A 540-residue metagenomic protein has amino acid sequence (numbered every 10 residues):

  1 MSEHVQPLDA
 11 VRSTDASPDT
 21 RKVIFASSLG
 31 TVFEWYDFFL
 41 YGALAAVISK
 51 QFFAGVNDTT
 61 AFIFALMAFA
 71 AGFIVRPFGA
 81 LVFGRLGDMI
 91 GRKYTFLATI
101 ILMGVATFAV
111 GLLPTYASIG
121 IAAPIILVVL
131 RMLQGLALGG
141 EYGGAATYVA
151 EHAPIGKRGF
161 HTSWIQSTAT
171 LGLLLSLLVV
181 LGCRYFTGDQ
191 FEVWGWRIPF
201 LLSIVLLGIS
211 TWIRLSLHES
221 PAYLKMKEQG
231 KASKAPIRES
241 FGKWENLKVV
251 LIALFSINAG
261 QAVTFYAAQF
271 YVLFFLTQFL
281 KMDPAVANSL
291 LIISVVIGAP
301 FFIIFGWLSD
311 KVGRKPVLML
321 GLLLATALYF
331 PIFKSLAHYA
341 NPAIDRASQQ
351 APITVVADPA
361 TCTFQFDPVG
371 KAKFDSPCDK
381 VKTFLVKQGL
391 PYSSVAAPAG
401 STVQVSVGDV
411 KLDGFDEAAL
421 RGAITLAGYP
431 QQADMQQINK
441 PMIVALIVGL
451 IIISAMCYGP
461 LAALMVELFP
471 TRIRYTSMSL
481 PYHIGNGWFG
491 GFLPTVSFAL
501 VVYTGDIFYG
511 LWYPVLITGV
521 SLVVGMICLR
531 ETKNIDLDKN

Functional and structural regions predicted by a protein language model:
Y41-G42, N246-V295, I332-F333, A360-V395 (+3 more regions): Extracytoplasmic gate region of multi-pass secondary transporters
A45-R76: Extracellular/periplasmic helix-loop-helix junction of adjacent transmembrane segments in MFS-like secondary
A54, I101-G120, L323-R346, L426-M435: C-terminal ends and interior cores of transmembrane alpha-helices in multi-pass membrane transporters/permeases
L66-R85, G104-A106, L171, I292-F305: Central cavity-lining transmembrane alpha-helices of secondary-active solute carriers, predominantly the Major
M89-I101, K311-L322: Cytoplasmic membrane-interface "Motif A"-like loop-to-helix N-cap segments of 12-TM Major Facilitator Superfamily
L113, I119-G139, A343-A357, K440-M456: Hydrophobic core of transmembrane alpha-helices in multi-pass small-molecule transporters, especially MFS/SLC-type
A137, G159-R184, L206, I332 (+1 more regions): Glycine-rich segments within core transmembrane alpha-helices of 12-TM secondary carriers
K334-A445: Low-complexity, proline/glycine-enriched hydrophobic segments characteristic of transmembrane helices
